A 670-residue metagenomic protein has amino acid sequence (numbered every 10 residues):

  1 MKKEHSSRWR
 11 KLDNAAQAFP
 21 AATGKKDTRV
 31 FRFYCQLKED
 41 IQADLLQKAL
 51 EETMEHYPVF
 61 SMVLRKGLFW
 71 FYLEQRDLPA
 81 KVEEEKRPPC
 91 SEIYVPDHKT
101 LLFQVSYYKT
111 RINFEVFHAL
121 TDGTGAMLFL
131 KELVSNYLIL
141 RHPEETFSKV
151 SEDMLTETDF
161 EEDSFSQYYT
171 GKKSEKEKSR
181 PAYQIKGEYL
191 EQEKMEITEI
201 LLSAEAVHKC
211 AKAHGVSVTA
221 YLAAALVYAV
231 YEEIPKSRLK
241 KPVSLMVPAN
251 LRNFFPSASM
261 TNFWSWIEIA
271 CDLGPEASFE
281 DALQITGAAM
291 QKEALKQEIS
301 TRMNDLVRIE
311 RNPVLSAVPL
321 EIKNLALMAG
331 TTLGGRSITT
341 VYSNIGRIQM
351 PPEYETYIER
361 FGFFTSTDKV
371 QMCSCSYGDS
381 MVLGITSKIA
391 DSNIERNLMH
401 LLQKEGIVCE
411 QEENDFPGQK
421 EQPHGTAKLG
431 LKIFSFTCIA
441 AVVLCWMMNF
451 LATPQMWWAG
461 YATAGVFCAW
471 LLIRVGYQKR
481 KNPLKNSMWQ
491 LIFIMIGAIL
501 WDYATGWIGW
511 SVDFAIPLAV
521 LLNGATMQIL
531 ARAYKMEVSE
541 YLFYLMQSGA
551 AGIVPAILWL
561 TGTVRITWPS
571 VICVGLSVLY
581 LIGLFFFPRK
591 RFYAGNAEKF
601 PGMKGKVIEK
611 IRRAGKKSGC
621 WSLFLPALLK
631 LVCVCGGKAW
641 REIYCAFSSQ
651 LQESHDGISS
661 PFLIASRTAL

Functional and structural regions predicted by a protein language model:
M1-W70, L78-Q104, E232-E412: Acyl-thioester-dependent acyl-group transfer interface
K2-N14, L120-L128, E132-K209, L401-E412: Non-catalytic, low-complexity flexible loops and terminal extensions
K38-Y57, E115-K131, I200-P235, L383-I385 (+1 more regions): Acyl activation and transfer enzymes in specialized metabolism, enriched for ANL adenylate-forming modules
E413-A464, V607-I611: N-terminal topogenic module of multi-pass integral membrane proteins
L444-T463, R480-L484, W501-A519, M536-E540 (+1 more regions): Membrane-helix interface and helix-disruption motif detector
Y461-L471, Q490-W501, V512-Q528: Generic alpha-helical transmembrane segments
A519-I529, E540-T561: Hydrophobic alpha-helical membrane segments
F592-R612: Short, highly charged, low-complexity non-transmembrane loops/tails of multi-pass membrane proteins
